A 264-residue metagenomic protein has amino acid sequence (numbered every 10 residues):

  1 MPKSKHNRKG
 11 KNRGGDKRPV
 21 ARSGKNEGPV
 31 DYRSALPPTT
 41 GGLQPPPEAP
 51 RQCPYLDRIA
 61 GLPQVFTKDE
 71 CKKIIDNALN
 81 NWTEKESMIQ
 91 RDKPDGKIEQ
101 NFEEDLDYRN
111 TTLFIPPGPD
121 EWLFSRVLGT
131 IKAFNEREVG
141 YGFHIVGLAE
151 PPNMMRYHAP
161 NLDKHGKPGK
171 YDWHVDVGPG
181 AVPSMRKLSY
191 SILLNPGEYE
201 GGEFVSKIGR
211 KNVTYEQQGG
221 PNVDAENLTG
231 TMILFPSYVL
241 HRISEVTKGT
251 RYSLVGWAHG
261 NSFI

Functional and structural regions predicted by a protein language model:
P2-M232, Y238-I264: Fe(II)/2-oxoglutarate oxygenase catalytic core
